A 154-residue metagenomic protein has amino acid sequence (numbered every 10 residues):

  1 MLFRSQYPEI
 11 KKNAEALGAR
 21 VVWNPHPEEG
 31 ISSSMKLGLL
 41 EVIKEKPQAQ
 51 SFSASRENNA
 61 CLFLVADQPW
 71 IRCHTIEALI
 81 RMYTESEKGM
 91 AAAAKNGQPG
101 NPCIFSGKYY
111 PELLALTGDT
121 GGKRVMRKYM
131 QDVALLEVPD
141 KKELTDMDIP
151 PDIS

Functional and structural regions predicted by a protein language model:
M1-A66, W70-P99, Y129-D140: Nucleotide and nucleotide-moiety/phosphate-recognizing core
F3, A93, P102, L114 (+1 more regions): Glycine- and other small-residue-rich loops at beta-strand/loop junctions that grip anionic moieties
F63, I104, D146: Conserved beta-strand segments that form the floor/walls of ligand-binding pockets within enzyme and binding domains
P99-G100, G121: A conserved catalytic-core signature of glycosyltransferases
G100-P111, P150: Conserved nucleotide-sugar donor-binding and metal-coordinating catalytic region shared by glycosyltransferases
P111, A115-S154: Conserved alpha/beta core of the MobA/IspD/sugar-nucleotide pyrophosphorylase nucleotidyltransferase superfamily
